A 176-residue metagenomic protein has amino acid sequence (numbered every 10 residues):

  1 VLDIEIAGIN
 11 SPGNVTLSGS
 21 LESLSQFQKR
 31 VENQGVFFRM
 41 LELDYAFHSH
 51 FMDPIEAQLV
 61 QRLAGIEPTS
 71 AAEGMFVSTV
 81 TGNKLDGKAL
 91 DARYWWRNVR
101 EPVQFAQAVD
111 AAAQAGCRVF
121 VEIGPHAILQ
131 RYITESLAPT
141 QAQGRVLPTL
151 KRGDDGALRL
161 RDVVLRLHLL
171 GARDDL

Functional and structural regions predicted by a protein language model:
V1-I123, I128-L129: Acyltransferase
Q58, W96-L176: Flexible, low-complexity segments
